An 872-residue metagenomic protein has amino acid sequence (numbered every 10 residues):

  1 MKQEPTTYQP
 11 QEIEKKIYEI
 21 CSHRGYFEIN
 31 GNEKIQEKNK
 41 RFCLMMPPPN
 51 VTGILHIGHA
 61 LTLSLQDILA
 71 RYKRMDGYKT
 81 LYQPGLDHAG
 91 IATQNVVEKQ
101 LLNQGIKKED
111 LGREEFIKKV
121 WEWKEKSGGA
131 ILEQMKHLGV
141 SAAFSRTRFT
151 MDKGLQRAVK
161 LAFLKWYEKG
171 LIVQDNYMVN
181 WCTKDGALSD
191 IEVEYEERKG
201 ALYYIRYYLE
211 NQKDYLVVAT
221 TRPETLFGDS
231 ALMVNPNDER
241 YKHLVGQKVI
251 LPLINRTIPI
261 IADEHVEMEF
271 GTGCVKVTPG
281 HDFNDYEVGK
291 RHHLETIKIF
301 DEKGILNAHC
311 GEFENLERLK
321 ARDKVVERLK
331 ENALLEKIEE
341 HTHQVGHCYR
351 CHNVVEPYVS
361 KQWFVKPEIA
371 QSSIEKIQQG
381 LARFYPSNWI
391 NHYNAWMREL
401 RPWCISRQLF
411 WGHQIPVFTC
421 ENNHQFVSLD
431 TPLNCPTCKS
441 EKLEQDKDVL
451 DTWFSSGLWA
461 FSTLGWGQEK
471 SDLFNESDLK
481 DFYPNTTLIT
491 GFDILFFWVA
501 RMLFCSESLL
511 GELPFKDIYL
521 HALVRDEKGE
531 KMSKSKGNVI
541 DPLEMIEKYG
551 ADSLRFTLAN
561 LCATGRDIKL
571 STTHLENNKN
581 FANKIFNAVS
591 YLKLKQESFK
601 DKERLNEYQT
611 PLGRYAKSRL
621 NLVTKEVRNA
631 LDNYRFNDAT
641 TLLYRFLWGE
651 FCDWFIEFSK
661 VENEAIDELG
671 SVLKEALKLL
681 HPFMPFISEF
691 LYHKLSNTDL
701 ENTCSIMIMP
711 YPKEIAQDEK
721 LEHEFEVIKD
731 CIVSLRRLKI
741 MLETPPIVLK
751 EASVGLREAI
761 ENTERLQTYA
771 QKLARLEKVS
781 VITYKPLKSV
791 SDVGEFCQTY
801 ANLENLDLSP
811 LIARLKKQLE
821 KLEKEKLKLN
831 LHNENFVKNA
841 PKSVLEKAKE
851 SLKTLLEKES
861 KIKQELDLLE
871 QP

Functional and structural regions predicted by a protein language model:
M1-N237, I261, T278-R291, E295-C310 (+9 more regions): N-terminal, positively charged nucleic-acid-binding surface of large information/translation enzymes
P5-T6, G85-H88, F116-W121, S145-Q156 (+11 more regions): Conserved short loop/turn motifs at secondary-structure junctions
D87, V179, T183, S189-E194 (+5 more regions): Acidic, turn-prone loop/beta-hairpin segments
M135, N580-K593, R614-L622, T640-K660 (+2 more regions): Core structural elements
E196, V277-G280, L319, E356 (+8 more regions): Conserved phosphate-binding loops in nucleotide/dinucleotide-binding enzymes
E264, H292-K303, L409-G412, P416-E421 (+1 more regions): Alpha-helical recognition segments enriched in aromatics with Gly/Pro capping that present substrate-recognition
H347-C351, V524-K528, M532-Q609, D699-N702 (+3 more regions): Catalytic adenosine-cofactor/nucleotide-binding cores of aminoacyl-tRNA synthetases and other
E576, L695-P872: C-terminal low-complexity, glycine/proline- and small-hydrophobic-enriched intrinsically disordered tails that act as
